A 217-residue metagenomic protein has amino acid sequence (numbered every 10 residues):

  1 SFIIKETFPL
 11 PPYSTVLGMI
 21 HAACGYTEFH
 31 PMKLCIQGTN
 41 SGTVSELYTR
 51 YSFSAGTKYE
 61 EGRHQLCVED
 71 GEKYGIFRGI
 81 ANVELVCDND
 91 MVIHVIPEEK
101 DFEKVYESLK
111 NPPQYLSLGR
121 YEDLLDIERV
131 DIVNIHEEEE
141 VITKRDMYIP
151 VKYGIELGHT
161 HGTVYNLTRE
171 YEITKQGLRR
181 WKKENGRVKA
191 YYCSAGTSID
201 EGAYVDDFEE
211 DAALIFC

Functional and structural regions predicted by a protein language model:
F2-Q65: Glycine/small-residue-rich interface belts in oligomeric ring/scaffold proteins and their assembly partners
T43-C217: Internal, well-folded beta-alpha domain core
